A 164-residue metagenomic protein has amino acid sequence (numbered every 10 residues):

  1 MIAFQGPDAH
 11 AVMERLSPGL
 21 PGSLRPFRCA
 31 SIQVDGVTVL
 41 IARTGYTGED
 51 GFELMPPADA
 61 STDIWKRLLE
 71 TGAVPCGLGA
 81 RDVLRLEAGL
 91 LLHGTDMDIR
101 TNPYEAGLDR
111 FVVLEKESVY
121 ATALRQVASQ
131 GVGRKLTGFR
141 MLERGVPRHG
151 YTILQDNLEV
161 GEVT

Functional and structural regions predicted by a protein language model:
M1-T164: Conserved, structured C-terminal
